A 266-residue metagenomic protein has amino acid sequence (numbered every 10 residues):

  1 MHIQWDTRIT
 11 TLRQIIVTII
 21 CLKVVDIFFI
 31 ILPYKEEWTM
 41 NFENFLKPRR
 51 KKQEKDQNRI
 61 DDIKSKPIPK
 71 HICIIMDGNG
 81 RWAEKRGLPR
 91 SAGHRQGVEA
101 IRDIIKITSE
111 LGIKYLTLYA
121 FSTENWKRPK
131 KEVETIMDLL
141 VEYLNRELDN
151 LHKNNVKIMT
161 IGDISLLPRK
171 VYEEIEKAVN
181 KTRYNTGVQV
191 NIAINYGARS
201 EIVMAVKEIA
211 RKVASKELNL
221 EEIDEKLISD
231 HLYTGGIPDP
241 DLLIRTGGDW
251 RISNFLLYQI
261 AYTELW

Functional and structural regions predicted by a protein language model:
M1-H2, M40: Accessible peptide chain termini
I16: Extracellular/periplasmic metallocenter environments
D26-W266: Flexible, compositionally biased loop and terminal segments
